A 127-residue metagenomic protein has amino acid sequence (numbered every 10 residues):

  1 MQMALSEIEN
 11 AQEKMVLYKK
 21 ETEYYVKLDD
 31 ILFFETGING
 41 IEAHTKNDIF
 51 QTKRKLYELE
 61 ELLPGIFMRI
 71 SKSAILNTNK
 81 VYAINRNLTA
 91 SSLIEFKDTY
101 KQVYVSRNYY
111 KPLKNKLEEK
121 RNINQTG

Functional and structural regions predicted by a protein language model:
M1-V16, P112, K116, K120-G127: Inter-domain helical "communication" segments and dimerization helices that couple sensory or membrane-embedded modules
Q2-Q102: Conserved binding/recognition cores within well-folded domains
Y104-V105, K111-L113: C-terminal structural segments of small proteins and small subunits
